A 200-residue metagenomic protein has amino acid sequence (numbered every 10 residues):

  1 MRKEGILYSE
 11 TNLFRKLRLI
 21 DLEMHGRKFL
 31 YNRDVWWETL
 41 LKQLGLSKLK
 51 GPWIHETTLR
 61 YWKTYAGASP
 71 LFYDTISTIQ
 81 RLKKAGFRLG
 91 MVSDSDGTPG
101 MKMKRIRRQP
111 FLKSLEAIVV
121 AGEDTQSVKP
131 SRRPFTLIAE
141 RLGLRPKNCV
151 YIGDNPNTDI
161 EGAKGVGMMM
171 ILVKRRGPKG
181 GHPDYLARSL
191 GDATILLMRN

Functional and structural regions predicted by a protein language model:
M1-Q80, K84-A85: N-terminal helical cap/lid subdomain that shapes the substrate entry/recognition surface in HAD-like hydrolases
Y8, L49, I76, Q80-K83 (+1 more regions): Asp-based, Mg2+/Mn2+-dependent phosphohydrolase catalytic module
